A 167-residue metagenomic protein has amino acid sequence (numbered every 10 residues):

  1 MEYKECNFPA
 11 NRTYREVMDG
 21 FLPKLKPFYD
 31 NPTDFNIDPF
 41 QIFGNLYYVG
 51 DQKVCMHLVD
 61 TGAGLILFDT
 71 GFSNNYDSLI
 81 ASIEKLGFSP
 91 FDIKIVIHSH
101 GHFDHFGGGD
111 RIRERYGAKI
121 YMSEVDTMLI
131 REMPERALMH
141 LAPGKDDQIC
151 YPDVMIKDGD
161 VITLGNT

Functional and structural regions predicted by a protein language model:
M1-N36: N-terminal pre-domain segments of enzymes
N7, F21-L22, F28-Y29, K53-C55 (+3 more regions): Residue-level detector of flexible, active-site-proximal loop/helix-junction positions within diverse enzyme catalytic
K26, L67-F68, I97-H98: A generic structural signal for short
D30-G44, G50-D51, D147-K157, V161-G165: Alpha-helix-centered segments that form part of catalytic cores
P32-L86, P90: Conserved beta-strand hairpin/beta-sheet module of binuclear metal-dependent hydrolase folds, prominently
N74-D77, E84-V161: Active-site HxH/HxHxD metal-binding segment of metal-dependent hydrolases
